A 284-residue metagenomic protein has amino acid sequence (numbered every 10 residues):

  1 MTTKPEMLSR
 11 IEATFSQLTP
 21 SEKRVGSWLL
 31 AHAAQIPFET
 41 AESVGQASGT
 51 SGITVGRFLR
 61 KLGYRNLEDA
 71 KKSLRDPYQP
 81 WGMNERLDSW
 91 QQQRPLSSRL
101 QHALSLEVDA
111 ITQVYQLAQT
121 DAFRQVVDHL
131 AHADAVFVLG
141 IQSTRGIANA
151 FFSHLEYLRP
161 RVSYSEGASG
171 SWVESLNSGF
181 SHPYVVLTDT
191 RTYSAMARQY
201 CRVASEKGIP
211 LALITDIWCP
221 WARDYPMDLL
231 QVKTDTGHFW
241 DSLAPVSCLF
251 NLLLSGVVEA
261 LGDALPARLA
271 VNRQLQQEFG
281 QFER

Functional and structural regions predicted by a protein language model:
K4-L8, Q17, S21-S27, A31-F38 (+1 more regions): HTH-adjacent hinge/linker in prokaryotic transcriptional regulators
W28, V126-H129, S175: CheY-like receiver
D121-A133: Glycine-rich phosphate/diphosphate-binding loops that line cofactor/substrate pockets in enzymes
A131-C248, V257-L261: Glycine-rich phosphate-binding loops that contact phosphosugars or nucleotide phosphates
L253: C-terminal binding/interaction regions
D263-R284: A short, charged, Gly/Pro-tolerant segment at domain boundaries
